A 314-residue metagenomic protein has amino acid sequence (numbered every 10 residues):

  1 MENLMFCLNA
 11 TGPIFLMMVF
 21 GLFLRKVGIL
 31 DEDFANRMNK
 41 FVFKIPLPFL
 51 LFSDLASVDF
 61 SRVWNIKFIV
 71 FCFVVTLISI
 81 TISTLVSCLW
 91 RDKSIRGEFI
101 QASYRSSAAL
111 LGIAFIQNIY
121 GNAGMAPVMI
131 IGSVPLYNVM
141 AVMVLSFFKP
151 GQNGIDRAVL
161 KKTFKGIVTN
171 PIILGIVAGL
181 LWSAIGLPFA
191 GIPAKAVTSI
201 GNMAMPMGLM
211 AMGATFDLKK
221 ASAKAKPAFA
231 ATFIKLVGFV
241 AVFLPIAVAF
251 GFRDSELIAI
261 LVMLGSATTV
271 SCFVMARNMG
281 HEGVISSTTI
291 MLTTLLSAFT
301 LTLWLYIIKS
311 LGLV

Functional and structural regions predicted by a protein language model:
M1-V314: Alpha-helical transmembrane segments of multi-pass small-molecule/ion transporters
